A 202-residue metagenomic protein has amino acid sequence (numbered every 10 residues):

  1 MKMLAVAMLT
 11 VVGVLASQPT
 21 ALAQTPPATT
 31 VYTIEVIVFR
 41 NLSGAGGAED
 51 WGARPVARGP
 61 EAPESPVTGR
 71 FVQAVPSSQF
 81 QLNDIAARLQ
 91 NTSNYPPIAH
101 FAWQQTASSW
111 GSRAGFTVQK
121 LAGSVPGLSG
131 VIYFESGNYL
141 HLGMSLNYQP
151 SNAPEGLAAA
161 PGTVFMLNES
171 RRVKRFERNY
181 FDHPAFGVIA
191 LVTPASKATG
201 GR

Functional and structural regions predicted by a protein language model:
M1-M8: Bacterial N-terminal signal peptides that target proteins for export
V12-A21: C-terminal segment of classical bacterial N-terminal signal peptides
A23-N179: Extended, low-hydrophobicity segments enriched in charged/polar residues
M166-R202: C-terminal partner/receptor-binding element of secreted or periplasmic proteins
